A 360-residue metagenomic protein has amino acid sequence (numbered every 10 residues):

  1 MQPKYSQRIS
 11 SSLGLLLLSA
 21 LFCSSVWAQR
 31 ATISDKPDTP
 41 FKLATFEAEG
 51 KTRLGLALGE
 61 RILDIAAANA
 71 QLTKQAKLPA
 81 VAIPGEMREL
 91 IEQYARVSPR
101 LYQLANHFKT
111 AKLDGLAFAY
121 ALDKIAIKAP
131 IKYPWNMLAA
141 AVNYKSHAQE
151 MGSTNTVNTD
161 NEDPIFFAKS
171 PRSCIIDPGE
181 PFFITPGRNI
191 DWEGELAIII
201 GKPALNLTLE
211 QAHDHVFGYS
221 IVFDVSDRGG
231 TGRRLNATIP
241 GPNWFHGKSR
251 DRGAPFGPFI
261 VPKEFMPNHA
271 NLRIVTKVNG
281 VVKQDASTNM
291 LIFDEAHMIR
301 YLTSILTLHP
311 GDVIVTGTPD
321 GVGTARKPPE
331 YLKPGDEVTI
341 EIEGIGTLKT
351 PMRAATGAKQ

Functional and structural regions predicted by a protein language model:
Q2-L15: Bacterial N-terminal signal peptides that target proteins for export
S12-S25: Bacterial N-terminal signal peptides
W27-D160, K359-Q360: N-terminal non-catalytic cap/leader segment that marks the start of a structured domain
R30-D38, H147, I184, R228-Q360: Catalytic-pocket segment enriched in acidic/His residues
A31-S34, A44, A126-A129, T154-T156 (+5 more regions): A generic local secondary-structure boundary/capping motif
N143, S170-G230: Non-heme Fe(II) oxygenase catalytic core, chiefly the N-lobe of the double-stranded beta-helix
N155-I176, W192, K333-E343: Structural signature of FAD isoalloxazine-binding scaffolds in flavoprotein oxidoreductases
